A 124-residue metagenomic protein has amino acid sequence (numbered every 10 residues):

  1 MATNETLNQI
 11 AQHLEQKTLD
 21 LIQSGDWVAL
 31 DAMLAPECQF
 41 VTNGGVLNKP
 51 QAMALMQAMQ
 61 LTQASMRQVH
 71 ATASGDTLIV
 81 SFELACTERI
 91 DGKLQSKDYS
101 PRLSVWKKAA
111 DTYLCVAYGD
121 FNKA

Functional and structural regions predicted by a protein language model:
A2-D31, E37-A124: A beta-strand edge to alpha-helix "cap/lid" segment located at domain peripheries
